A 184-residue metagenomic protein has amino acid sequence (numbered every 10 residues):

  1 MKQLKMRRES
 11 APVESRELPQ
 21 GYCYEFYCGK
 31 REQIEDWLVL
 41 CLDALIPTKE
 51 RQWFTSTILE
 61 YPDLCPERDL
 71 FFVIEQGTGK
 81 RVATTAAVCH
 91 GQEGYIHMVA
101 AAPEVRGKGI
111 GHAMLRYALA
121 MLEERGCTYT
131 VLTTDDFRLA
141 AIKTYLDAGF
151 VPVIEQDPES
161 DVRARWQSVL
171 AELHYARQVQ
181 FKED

Functional and structural regions predicted by a protein language model:
M1-E14: Short, structured interface segments
R16-R51, A171-D184: Short amphipathic alpha-helix that is part of the acyltransferase structural core
L42-A102: A conserved beta-strand-loop-helix scaffold within acyl/acetyltransferase catalytic domains
R81-T84, H112, E155: Residue-level detector of high-confidence beta-strand sites
A101, G107-E124, K143-D147: Conserved acetyl-CoA-binding loop-helix of GNAT-fold acetyltransferases
L122-T134: Conserved GNAT acetyl-CoA-binding A-motif
L132-I142, P158-Q167: Conserved beta-strand-loop-alpha-helix junction that forms the acyl-donor binding cleft
Y145-E155: Conserved acetyl-CoA-binding loop of GNAT-fold acetyltransferases
